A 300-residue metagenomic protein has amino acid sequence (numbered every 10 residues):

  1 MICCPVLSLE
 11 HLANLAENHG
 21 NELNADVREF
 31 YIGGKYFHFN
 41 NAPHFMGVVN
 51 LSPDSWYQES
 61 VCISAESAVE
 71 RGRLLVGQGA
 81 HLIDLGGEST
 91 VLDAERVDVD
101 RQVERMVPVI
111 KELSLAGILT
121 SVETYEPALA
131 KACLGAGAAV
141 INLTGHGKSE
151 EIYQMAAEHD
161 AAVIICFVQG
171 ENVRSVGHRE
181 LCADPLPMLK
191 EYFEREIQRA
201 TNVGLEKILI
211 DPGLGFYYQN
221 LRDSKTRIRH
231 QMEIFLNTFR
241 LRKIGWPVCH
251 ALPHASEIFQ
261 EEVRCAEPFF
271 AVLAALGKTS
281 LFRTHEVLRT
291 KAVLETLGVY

Functional and structural regions predicted by a protein language model:
M1-P53, T201, E295: N-terminal amphipathic alpha-helix/helix-capping segment at the start of soluble metabolic enzymes
F30, L75-V76, L82, T124 (+2 more regions): Active-site loop-to-helix "anion-binding N-cap" substructures in soluble metabolic enzymes
I32, Y57-E66, E70-R71, T90-P108 (+6 more regions): Active-site-adjacent loop and "lid" segments of alpha/beta metabolic enzymes
V49, E112-V122: Catalytic PLP-binding core of fold-type I/II PLP enzymes
V49, G79, I141: Conserved hydrophobic/aromatic pocket- or pore-lining residues that grip, position, or stack substrates in active sites
E70-G86, A274: Catalytic domains of carbohydrate-active enzymes, especially glycoside hydrolases
